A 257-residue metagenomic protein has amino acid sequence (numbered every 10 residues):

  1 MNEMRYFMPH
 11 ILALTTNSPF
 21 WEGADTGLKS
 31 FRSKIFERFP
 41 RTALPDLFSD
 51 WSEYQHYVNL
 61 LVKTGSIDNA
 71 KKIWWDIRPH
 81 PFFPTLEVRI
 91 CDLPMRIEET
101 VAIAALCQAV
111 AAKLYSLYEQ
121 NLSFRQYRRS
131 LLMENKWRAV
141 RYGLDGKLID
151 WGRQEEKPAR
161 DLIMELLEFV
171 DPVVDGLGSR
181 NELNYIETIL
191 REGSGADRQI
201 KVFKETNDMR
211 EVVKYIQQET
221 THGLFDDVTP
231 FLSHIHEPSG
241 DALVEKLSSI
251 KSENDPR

Functional and structural regions predicted by a protein language model:
N2-P45, S49-S52: Metal-dependent DNA replication initiation modules
S33-R257: C-terminal accessory/tail domains of diverse enzymes
